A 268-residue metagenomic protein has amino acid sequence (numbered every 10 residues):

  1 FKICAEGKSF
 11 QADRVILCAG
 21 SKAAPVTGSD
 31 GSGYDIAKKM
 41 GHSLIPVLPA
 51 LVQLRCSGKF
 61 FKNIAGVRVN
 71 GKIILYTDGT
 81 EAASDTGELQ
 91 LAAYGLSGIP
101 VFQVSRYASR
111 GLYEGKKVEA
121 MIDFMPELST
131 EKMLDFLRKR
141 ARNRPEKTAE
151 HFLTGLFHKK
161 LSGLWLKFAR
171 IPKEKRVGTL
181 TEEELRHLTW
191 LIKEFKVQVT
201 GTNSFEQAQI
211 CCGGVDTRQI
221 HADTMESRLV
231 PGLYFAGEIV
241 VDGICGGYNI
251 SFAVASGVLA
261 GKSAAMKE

Functional and structural regions predicted by a protein language model:
F1-F10, V15, V69, Y76-G79: Conserved beta-strand-loop-beta-strand element in the redox core of flavoprotein oxidoreductases
S9-T27, A37-K38, L89-S97, F235 (+1 more regions): Short hydrophobic core segments
C18, E119-M121, H151-L156, L161 (+7 more regions): Domain-scale detector for complete catalytic domains at protein termini or as standalone homologs
S21-M40, V241-E268: A conserved FAD-binding loop/helix module that cradles the flavin
A24-G28, K59, V177-E184: Short beta-strand to alpha-helix junction loop
H42-L48, V52-T179: An anion/pyrophosphate-binding glycine-rich loop and adjacent beta-alpha core in soluble alpha-beta enzymes
R106-E114, E184-H187, G232-L233, I244-S263: Conserved mid-domain beta->alpha element of the FAD-binding
S162-G243, F252: A glycine-rich dinucleotide-binding beta-alpha-beta segment and adjacent secondary-structure elements that constitute
